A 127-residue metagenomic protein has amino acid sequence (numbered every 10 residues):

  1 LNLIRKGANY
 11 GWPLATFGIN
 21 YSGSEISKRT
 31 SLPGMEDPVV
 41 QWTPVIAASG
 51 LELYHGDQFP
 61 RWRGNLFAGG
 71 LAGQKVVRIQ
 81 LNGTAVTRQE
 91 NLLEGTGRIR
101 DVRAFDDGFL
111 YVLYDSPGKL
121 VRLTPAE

Functional and structural regions predicted by a protein language model:
N2-R88, K119, L123-A126: Beta-propeller domain segments
A68, E94, V112: Small/polar loops that bind or transfer phosphate-bearing groups
A85-D106: Conserved blade-ending motifs and adjacent loop-strand segments that build the rim/top face of beta-propeller domains
D101-E127: Blade-level signature of beta-propeller repeat domains, shared across WD40, Kelch, NHL, RCC1 and BNR/Asp-box propellers
